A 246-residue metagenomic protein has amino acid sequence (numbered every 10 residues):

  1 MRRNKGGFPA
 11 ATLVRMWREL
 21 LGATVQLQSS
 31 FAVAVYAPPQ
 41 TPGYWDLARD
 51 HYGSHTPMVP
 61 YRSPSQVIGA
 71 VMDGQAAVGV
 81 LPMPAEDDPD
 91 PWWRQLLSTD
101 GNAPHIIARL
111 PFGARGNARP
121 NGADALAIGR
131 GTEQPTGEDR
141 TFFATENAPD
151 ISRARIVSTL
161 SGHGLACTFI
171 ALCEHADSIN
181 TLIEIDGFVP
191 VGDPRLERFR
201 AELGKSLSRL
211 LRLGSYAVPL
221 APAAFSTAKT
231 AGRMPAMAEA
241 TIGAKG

Functional and structural regions predicted by a protein language model:
M1-G246: Domain-level signature for soluble enzymes in the chorismate/prephenate branch of the shikimate pathway
